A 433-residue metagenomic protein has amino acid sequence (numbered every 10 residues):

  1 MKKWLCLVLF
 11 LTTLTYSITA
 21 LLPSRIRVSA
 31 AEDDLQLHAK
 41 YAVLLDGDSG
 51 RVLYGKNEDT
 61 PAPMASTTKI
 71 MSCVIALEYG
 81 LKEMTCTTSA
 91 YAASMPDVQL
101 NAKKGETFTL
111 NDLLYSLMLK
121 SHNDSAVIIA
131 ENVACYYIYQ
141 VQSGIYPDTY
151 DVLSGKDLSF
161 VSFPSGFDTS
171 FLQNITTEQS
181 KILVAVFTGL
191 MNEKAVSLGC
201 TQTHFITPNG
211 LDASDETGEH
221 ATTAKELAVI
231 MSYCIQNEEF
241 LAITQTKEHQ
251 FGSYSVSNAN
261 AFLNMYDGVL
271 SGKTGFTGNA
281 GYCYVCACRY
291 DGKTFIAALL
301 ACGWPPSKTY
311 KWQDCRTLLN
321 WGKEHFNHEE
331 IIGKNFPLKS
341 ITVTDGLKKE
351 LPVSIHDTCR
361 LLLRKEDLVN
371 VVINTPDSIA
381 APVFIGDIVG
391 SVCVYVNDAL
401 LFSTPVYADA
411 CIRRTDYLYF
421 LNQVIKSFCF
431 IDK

Functional and structural regions predicted by a protein language model:
M1-K2, L110, Y417: Structural motif marking the loop-to-transmembrane transition
K2-R27: Sec-dependent N-terminal signal peptides of Gram-positive bacterial secreted proteins and lipoproteins
K3-W4, I70, Y290: Hydrophobic alpha-helical segments, especially transmembrane helices and their immediate juxtamembrane helical caps
A20-K225, M231-E238: Active-site-adjacent loops and short helices of periplasmic peptidoglycan-processing enzymes
C200, G218-K433: Domain-terminus/edge residues, biased toward the C-terminal soluble/receptor-binding domains of extracytoplasmic
